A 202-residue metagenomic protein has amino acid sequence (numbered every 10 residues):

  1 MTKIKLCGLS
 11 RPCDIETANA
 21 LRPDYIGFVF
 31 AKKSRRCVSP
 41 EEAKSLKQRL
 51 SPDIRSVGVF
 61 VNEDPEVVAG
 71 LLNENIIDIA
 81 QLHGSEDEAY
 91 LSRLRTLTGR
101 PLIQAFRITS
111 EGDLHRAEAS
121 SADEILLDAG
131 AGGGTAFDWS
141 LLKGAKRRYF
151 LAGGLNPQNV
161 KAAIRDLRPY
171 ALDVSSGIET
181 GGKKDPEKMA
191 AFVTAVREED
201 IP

Functional and structural regions predicted by a protein language model:
M1-L127, G132-P202: Conserved N-terminal beta1-alpha1 strand-loop-helix module at the mouth
